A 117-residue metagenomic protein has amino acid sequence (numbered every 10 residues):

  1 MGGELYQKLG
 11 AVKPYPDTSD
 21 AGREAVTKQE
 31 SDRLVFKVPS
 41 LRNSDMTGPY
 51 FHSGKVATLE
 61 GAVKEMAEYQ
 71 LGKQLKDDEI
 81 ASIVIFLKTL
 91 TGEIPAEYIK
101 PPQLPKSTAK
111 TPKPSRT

Functional and structural regions predicted by a protein language model:
M1-A57, G61-K64, K73, Y98-T117: Short glycine/threonine-rich turn/loop motifs
M46, K64-L71, I85-P95: Sec-exported extracytoplasmic/periplasmic mature domains
T58, D78, S82-I85: Extracytoplasmic/secreted proteins, especially bacterial periplasmic and envelope-associated proteins
G72-Q74, D78: Charge-dense, low-complexity polyampholytic segments
